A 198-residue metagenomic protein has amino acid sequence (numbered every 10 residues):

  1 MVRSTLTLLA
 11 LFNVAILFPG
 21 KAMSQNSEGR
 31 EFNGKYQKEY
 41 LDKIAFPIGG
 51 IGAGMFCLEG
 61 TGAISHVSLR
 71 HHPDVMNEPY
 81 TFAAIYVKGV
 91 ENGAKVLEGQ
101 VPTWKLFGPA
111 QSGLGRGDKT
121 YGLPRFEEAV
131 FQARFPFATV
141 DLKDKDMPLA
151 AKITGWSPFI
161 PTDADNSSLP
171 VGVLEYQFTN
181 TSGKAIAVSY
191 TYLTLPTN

Functional and structural regions predicted by a protein language model:
M1-S4: Positively charged n-region of N-terminal signal peptides that target proteins for export
T7-I16: Bacterial N-terminal signal peptides
P19-S24: Boundary at the C-terminal end of the N-terminal hydrophobic targeting segment
Q25-L106: Beta-strand-rich N-terminal accessory domains
L106-V171: Extended, loop-rich substrate-binding clefts of extracytoplasmic carbohydrate-active enzymes
Q177-S182: Asparagine-centered strand-capping/turn motif at beta-strand->loop junctions
I186-Y190: Short, hydrophobic/aromatic beta-strand segments
T191-T197: Conserved small/polar residues in nucleotide/adenosyl-binding loops
